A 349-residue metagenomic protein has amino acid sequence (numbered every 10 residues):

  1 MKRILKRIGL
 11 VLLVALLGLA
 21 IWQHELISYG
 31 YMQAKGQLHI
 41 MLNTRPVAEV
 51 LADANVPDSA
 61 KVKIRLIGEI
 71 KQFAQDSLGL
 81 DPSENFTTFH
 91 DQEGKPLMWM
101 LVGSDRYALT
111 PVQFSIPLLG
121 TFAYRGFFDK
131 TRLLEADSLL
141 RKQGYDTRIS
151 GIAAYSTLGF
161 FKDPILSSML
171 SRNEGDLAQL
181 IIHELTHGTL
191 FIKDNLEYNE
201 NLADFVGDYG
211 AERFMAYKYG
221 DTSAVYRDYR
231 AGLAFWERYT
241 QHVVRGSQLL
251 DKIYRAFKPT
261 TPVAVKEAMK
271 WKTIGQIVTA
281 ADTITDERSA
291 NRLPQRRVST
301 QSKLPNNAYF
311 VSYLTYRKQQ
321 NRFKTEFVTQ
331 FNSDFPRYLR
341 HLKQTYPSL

Functional and structural regions predicted by a protein language model:
M1-T87, D91-Q92, L293, K318-L349: N-terminal low-structure segments adjacent to metalloprotease catalytic domains across cellular compartments
G18-A48, A108-T110, G175, D204-W271 (+1 more regions): Metalloprotease/metallohydrolase-associated module, dominated by Zn2+-dependent proteases
I40, D53, A60-I67, G126-L133 (+6 more regions): Solvent-exposed, acidic/flexible segments
M41-N55, V112-F122, L304-P305: Acidic/histidine-rich, surface-exposed loop or edge segments in extracytoplasmic proteins
A54-N55, G68-L78, L140, G144 (+11 more regions): Sec/Tat-exported extracytoplasmic proteins
K61-I64, G68, L134-D137, A178-H183 (+8 more regions): Extracytoplasmic/secreted envelope proteins and their assembly/folding machinery, especially bacterial periplasmic
I70-W236: Acidic/His-rich structured neighborhood in mature extracellular/periplasmic domains
T240-L349: Pan-zinc metallopeptidase signature
